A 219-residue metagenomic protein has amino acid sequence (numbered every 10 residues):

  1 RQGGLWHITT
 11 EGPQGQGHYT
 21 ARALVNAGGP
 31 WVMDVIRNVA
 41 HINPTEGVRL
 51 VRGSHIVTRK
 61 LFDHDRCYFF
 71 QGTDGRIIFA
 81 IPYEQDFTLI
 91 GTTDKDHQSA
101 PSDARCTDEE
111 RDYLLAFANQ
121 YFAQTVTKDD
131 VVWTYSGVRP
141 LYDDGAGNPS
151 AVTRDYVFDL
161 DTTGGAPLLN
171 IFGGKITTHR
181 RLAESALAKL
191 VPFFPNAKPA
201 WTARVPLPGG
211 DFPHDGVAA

Functional and structural regions predicted by a protein language model:
R1-G3, P82-Y83: Generic beta-strand structural signal
Q2-Y19, L24: Conserved beta-strand-loop-beta-strand element in the redox core of flavoprotein oxidoreductases
A27-G28: Short, well-ordered coil/turn residues at beta-beta hairpins and beta-strand->alpha-helix junctions within
V32-I90, K95-A219: C-terminal catalytic lobe of FAD-dependent flavoproteins
